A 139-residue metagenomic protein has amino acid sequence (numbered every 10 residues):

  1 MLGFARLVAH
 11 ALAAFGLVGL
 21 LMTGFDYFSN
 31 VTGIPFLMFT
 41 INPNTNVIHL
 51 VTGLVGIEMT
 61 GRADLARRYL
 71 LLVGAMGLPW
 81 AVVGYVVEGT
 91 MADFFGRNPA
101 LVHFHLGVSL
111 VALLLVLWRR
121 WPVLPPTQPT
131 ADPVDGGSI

Functional and structural regions predicted by a protein language model:
M1-I139: Membrane-interface extramembranous regions
